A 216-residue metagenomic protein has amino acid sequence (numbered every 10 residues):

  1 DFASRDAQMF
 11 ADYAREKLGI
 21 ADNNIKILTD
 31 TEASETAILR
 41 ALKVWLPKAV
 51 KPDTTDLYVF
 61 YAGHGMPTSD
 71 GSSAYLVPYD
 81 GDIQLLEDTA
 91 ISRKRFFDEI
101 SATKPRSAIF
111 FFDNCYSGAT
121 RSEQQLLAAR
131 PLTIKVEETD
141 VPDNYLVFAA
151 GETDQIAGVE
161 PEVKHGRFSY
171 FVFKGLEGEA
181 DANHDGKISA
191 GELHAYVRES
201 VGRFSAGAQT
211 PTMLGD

Functional and structural regions predicted by a protein language model:
D1-D216: Cysteine endopeptidase catalytic domains of the caspase/legumain-like
